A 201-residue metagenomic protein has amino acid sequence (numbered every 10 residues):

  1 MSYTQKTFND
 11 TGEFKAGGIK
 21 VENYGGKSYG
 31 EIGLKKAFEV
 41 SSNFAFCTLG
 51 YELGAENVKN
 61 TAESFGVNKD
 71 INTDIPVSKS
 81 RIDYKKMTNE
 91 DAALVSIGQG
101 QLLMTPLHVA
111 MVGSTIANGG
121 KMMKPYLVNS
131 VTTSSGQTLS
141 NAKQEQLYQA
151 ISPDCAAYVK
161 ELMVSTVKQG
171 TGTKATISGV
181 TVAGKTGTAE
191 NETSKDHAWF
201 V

Functional and structural regions predicted by a protein language model:
M1-V201: Beta-lactam-recognizing serine transpeptidase/beta-lactamase-like catalytic domain environment
